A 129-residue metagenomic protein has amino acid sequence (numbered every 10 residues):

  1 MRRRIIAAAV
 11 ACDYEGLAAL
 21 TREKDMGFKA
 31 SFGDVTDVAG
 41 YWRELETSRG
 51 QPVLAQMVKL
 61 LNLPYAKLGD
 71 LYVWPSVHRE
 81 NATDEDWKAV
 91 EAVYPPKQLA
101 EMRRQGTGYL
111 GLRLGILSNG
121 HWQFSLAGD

Functional and structural regions predicted by a protein language model:
M1-R4, A18-D129: C-terminal-biased regions
I5-L17: Short helix-adjacent coil turns
